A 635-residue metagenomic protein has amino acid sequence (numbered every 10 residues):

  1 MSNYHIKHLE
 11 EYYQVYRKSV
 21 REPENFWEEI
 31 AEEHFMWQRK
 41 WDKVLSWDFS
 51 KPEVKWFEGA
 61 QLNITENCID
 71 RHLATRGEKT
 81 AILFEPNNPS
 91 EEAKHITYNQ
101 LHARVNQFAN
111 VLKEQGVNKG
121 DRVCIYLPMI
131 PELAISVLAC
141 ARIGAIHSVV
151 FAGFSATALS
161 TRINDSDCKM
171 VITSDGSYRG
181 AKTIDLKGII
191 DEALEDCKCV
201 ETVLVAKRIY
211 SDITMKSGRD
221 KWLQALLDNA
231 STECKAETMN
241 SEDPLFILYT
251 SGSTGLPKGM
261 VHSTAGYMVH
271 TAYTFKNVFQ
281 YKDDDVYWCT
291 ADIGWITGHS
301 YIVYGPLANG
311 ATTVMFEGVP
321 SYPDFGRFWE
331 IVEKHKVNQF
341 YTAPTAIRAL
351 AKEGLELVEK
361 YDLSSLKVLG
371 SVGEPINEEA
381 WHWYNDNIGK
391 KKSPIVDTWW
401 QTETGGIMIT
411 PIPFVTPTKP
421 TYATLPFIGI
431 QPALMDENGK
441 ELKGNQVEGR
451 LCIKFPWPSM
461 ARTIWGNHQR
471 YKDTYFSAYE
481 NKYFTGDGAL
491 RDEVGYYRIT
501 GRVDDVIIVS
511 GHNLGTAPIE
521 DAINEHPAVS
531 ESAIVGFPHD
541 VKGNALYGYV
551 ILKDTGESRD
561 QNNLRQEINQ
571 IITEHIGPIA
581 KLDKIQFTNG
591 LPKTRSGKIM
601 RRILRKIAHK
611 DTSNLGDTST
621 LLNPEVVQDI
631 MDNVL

Functional and structural regions predicted by a protein language model:
T65, I82-L138, S155-S160, M215 (+2 more regions): Conserved AMP-binding/adenylate-forming core of the ANL superfamily
E78-T80, V203-V205, S211, K216-Y249 (+4 more regions): Conserved pre-ATP/AMP-binding loop-to-beta segment of ANL
P89-S90, M170-S241, E353-G354: ANL superfamily adenylate-forming
V150-G176, I190, E333, F340 (+9 more regions): AMP-binding/adenylate-forming catalytic core of the ANL superfamily
T202-K207, V541, E574-I599, D611-V634: AMP-binding/adenylate-forming catalytic domain of the ANL superfamily
Q224, Y304, A308-A311, N338-T342 (+2 more regions): Gly/Ser/Thr-rich phosphate-binding loop
M268-V286, I296-Q339, K352-L355: Conserved AMP-binding/adenylation subdomain of ANL enzymes
L425-G429, K440-F476, L514-T516, T612: Conserved ATP/PPi-binding loop(s) of AMP-dependent carboxylate-activating enzymes
